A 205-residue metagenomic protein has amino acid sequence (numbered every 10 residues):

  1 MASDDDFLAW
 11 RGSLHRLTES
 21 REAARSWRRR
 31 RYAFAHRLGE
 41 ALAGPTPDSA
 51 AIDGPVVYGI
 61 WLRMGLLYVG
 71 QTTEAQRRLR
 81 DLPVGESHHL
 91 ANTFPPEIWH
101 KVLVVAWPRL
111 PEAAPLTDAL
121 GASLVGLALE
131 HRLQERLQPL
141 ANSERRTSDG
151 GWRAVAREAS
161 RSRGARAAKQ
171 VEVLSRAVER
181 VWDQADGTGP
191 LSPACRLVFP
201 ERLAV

Functional and structural regions predicted by a protein language model:
M1-P55, L62-L66, T73-V205: Boundary/linker segments flanking structured domains
